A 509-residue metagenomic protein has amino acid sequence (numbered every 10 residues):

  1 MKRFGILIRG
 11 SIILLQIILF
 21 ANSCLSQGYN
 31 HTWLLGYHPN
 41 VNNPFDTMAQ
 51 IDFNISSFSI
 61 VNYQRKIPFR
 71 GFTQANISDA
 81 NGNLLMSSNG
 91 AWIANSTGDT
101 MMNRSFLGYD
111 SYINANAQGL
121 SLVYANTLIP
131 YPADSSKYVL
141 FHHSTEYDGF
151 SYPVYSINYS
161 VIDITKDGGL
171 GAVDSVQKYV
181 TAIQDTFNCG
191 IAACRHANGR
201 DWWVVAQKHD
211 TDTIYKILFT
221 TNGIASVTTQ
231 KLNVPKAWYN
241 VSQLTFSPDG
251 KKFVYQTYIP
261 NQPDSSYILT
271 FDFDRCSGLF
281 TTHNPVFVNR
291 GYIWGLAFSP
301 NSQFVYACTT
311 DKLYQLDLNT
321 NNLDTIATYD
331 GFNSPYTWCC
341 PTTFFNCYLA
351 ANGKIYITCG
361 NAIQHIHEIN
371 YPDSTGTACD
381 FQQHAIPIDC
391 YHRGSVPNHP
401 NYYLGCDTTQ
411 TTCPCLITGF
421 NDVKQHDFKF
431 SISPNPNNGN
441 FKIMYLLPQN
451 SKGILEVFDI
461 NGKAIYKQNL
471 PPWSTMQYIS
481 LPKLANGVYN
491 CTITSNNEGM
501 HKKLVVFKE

Functional and structural regions predicted by a protein language model:
M1-H31, Y292-W294, F304-V305, F420-V423 (+6 more regions): Bacterial Sec-dependent N-terminal signal peptides
I17, I67, Y131, F150 (+9 more regions): Sterically constrained small-residue positions within well-ordered secondary structures of folded domains
N22, Y155, R200, D264-S266 (+3 more regions): Residue-level signal for beta-strand positions within conserved beta-sheet cores that form or flank
Q27-F273, S277-F420: Beta-propeller fold recognition
Q425-S433, N437-E509: C-terminal outer-membrane/trafficking sorting elements
